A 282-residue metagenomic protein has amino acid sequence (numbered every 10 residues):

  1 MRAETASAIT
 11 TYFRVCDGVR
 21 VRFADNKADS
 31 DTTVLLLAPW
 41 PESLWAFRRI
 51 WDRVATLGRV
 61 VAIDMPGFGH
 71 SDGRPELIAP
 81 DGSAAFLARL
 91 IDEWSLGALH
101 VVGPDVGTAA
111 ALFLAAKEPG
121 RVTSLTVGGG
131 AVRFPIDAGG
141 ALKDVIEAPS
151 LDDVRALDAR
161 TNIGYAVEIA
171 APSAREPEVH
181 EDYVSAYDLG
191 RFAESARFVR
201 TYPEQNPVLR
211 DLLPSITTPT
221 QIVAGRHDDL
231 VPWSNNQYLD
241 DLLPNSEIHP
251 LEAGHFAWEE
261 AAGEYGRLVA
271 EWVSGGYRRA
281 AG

Functional and structural regions predicted by a protein language model:
R2-R20: N-terminal cap/lid segment of alpha/beta-hydrolase-fold proteins
C16, A24, A62-G103, R267: Active-site loop/oxyanion-hole signature of alpha/beta-hydrolase fold enzymes
D25-H70: Conserved HGGG/HGGXW glycine-rich cap/lid loop of the alpha/beta-hydrolase fold
G103, G107, A111: Gly/Ala-rich beta-loop-alpha elbow adjacent to hydrolase catalytic centers
A116, T123-V154: Flexible "cap/lid" loop of the alpha/beta hydrolase fold
I136-A138, A156-S215: Conserved alpha/beta-hydrolase catalytic His-Asp/Glu region
R191-D241, E252: Conserved serine/cysteine hydrolase catalytic core
N245-G282: Catalytic active-site module of serine/aspartate enzymes centered on a nucleophile-bearing elbow/loop
